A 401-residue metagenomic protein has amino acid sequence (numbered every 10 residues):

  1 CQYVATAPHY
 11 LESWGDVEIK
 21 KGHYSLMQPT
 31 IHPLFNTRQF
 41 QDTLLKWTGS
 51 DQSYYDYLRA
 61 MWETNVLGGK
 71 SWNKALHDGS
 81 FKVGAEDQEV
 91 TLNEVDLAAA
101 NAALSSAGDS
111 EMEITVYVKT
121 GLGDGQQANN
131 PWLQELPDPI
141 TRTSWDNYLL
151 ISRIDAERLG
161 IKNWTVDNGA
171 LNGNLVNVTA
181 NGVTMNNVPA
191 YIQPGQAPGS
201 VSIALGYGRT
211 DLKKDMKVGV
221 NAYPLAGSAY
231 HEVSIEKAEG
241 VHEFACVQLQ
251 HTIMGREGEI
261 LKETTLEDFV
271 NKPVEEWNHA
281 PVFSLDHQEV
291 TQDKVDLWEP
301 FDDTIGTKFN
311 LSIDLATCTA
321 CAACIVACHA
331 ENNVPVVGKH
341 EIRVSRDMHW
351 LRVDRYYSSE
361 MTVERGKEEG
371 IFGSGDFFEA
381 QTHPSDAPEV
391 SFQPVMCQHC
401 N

Functional and structural regions predicted by a protein language model:
C1-L34, W62-L351, M361-T362: A cross-kingdom feature strongest in bacterial/archaeal respiratory oxidoreductases
H23, T317-A320, E389, M396 (+1 more regions): Secondary-structure capping and boundary motifs in well-ordered enzyme cores
F35, P139-I140, S385-P388, C397: Short Gly/Pro-enriched turn/cap motifs at secondary-structure boundaries
R38-E63: Non-catalytic, well-ordered alpha-helical segments in soluble enzyme domains
F40-T43, Q393, N401: Stable alpha-helical elements in mature extracytoplasmic
I325, H329-V395: Primarily the internal scaffold of c-type cytochrome electron-transfer domains, especially repeated/multiheme c-type
